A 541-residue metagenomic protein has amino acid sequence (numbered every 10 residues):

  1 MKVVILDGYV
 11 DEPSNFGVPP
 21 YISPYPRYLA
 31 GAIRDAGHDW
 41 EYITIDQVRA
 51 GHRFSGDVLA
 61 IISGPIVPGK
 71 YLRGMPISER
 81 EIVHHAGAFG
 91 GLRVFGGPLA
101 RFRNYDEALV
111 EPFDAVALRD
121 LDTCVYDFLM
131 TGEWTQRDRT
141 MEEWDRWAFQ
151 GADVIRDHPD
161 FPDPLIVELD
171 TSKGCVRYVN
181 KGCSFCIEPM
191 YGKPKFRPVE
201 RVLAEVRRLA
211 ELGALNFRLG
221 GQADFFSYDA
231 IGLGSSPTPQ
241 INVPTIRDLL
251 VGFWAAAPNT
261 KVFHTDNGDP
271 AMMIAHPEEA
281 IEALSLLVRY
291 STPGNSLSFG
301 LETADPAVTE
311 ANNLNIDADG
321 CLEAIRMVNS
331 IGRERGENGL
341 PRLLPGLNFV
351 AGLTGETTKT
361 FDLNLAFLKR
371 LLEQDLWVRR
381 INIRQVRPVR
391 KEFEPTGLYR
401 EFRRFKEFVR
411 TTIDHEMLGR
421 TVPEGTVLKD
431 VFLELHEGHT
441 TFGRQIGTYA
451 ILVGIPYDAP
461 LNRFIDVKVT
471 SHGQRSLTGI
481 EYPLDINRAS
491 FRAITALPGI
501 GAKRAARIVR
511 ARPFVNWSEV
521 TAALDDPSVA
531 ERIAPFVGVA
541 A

Functional and structural regions predicted by a protein language model:
K2-R201: Acidic, low-complexity intrinsically disordered segments
V3-L6, R207-E356: Conserved SAM/AdoMet-binding glycine-rich loop
N104-E111, E279-L284, T354-L371: Catalytic cores of alpha/beta
Q374-F405: Conserved glycine-bearing catalytic or ligand-binding loops at nucleotide- and phosphate-handling centers of large
Y399-L484: Terminal RNA-binding accessory module
L484-I494: Disulfide-bonded cysteine-rich modules in secreted/extracellular proteins, activating on the conserved Cys frameworks
G501-A502: Small-residue hinge/turn detector
T521-A541: Alpha-helical interaction/regulatory segments in DNA maintenance proteins
